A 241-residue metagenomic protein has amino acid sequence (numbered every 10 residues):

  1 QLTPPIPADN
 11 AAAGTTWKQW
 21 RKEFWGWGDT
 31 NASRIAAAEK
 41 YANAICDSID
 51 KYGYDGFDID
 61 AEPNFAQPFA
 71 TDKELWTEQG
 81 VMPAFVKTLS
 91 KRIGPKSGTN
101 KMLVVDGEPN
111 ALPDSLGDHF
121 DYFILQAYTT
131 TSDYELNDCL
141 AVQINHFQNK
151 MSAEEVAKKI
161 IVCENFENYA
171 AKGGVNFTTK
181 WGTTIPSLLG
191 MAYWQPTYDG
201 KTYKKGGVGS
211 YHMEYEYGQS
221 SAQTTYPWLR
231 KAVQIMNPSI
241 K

Functional and structural regions predicted by a protein language model:
Q1-E164, N168-P186, G190, T202-K205 (+2 more regions): Chitinase-like catalytic core of GlcNAc-active glycosidases
W194-D199: Solenoid-like repeat scaffolds
V208-M213: Glycine-rich phosphate-binding active-site loops on the catalytic face of alpha/beta enzymes
E214-K241: Aromatic-rich peripheral "rim/lid" segments of glycoside hydrolase catalytic domains that contact and position glycan
